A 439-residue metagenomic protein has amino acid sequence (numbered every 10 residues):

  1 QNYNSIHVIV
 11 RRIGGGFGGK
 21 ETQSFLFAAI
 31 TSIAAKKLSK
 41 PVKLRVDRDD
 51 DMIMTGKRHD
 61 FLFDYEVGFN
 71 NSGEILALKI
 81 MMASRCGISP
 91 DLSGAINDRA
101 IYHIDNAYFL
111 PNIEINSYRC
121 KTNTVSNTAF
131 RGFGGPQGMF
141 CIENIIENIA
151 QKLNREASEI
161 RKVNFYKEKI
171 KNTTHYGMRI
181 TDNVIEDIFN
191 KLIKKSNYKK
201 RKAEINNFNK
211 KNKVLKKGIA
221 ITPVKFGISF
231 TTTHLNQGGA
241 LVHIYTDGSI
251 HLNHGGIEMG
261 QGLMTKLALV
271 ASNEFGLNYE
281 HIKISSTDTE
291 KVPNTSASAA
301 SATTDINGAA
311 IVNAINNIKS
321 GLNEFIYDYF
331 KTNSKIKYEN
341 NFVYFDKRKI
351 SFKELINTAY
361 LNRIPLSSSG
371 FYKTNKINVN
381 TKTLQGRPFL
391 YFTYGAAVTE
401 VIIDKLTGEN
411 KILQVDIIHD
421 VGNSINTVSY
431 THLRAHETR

Functional and structural regions predicted by a protein language model:
Q1-I418: Structural alpha/beta core scaffold segments of enzyme domains
G422-I425: Cytochrome P450 core scaffold surrounding the K-helix E-X-X-R motif and the conserved "meander" helix-loop region
T431-T438: Conserved small/polar residues in nucleotide/adenosyl-binding loops
